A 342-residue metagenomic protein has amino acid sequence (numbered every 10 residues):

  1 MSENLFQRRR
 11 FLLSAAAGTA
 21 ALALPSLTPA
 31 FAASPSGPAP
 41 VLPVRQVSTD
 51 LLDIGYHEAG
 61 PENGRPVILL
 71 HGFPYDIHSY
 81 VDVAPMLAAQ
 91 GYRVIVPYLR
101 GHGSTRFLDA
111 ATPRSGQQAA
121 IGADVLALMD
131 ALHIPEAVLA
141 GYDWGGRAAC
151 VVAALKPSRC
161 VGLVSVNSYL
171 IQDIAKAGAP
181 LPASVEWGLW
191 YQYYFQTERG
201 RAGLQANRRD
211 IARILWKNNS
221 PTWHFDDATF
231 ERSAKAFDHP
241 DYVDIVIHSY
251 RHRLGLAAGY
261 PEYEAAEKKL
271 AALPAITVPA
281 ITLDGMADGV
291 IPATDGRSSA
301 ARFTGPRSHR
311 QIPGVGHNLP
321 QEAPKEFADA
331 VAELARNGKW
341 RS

Functional and structural regions predicted by a protein language model:
S2-T19: N-terminal secretory signal peptides and thylakoid transit peptides that target proteins across membranes
A30-A32: Boundary at the C-terminal end of the N-terminal hydrophobic targeting segment
P35-L42, L51-I54, P66, H102-A140 (+1 more regions): Flexible "cap/lid" subdomain of the alpha/beta-hydrolase fold that forms the substrate-access gate
A59-S104: Conserved HGGG/HGGXW glycine-rich cap/lid loop of the alpha/beta-hydrolase fold
V125, F327, V331, A335: Hydrophobic "lid"/C-terminal helical patch of Rossmann-like NAD(P)-dependent dehydrogenase/epimerase domains
D241, G338-S342: Alpha/beta-hydrolase-fold serine-hydrolase catalytic core, especially in secreted/extracellular enzymes
V315-A323: Catalytic histidine-centered segment of alpha/beta-hydrolase-like enzymes
